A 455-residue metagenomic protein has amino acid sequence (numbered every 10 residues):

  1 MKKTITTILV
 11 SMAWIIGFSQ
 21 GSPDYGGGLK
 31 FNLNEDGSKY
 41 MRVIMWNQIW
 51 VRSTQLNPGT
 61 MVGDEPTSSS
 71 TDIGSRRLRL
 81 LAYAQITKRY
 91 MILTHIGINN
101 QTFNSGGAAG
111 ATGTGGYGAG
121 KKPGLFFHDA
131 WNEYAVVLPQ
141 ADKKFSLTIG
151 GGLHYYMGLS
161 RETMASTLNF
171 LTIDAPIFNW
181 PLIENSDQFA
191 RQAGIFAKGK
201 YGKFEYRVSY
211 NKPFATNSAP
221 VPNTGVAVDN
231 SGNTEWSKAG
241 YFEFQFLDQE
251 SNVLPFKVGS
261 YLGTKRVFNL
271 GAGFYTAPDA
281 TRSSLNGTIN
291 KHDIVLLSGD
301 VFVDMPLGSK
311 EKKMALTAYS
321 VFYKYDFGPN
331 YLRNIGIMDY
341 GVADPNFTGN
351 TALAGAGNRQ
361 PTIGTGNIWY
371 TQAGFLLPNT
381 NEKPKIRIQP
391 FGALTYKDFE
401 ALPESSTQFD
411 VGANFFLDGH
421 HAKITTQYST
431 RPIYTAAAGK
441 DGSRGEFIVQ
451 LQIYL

Functional and structural regions predicted by a protein language model:
M1-S22: Bacterial Sec-dependent N-terminal signal peptides
Q20-G27, P58: Cleaved targeting-peptide boundary
D24-E35, L254-V258: A short, compositionally biased domain-edge/stem linker segment
L29-L56, T67-T216, G232-E250, K324 (+3 more regions): Outer membrane beta-barrel
T60-S68, N104-K121, P222-V226, R282-S283 (+2 more regions): Solvent-exposed loop segments that connect transmembrane elements
R89-Y90, G202, W236, K312-Y323 (+4 more regions): Gram-negative outer-membrane beta-barrel domains
V226-N230, D418-Y454: Predominantly the C-terminal beta-signal and adjacent terminal strand-loop region of outer-membrane beta-barrel
E235, L247, S251-F399, G445: Detector for outer-membrane/organellar transmembrane beta-barrel domains, recognizing the amphipathic beta-strand
